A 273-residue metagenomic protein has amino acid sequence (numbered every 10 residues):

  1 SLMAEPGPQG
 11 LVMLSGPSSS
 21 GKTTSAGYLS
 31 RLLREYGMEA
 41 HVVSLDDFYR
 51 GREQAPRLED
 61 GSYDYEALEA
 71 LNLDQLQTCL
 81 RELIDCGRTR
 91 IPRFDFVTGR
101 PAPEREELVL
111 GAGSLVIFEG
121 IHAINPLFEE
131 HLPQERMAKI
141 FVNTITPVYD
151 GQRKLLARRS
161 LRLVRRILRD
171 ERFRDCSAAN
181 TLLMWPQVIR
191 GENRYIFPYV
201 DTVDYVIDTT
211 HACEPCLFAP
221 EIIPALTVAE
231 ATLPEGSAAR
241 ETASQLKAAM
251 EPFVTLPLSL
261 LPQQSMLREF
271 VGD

Functional and structural regions predicted by a protein language model:
L2-Q9: Phosphate-binding P-loop
V12-L14: Hydrophobic anchor at the beta1->P-loop junction of P-loop NTPases
K22: Conserved lysine of the Walker
R31-H41: Post-Walker A helix-loop "phosphate-sensing" segment adjacent to the P-loop in P-loop NTPases
H41-V43, R50-G99, L115: Conserved nucleotide-sensing/catalytic segment adjacent to the nucleotide-binding pocket in NTP-handling enzymes
Q77-R136, T181-Y199, V271: Glycine-rich phosphate-binding loop used to anchor ATP phosphates in small-molecule kinases, encompassing both
E129-D273: Conserved NTP phosphate-binding and transfer environment spanning the P-loop NTPase/kinase superfamily
